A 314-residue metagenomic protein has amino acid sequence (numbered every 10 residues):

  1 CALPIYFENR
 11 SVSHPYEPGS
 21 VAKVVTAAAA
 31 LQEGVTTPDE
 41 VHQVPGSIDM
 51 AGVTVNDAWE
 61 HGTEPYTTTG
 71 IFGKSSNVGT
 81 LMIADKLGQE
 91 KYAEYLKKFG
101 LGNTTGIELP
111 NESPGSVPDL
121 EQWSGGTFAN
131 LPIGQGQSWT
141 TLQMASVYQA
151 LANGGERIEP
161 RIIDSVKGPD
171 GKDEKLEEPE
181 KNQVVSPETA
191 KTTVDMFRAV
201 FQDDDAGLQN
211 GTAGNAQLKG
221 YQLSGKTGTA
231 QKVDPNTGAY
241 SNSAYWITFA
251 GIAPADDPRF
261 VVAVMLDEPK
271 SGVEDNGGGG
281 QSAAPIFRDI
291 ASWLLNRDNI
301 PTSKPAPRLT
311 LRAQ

Functional and structural regions predicted by a protein language model:
A2-S20, V25-E268, G279, L309-Q314: Beta-lactam-recognizing serine transpeptidase/beta-lactamase-like catalytic domain environment
D173-E177, Q281-Q314: Short, gly/Ser/Thr-rich active-site loops of penicillin-recognizing serine hydrolases
E274-S282: Glycine- and acidic-residue-enriched helix-capping/strand-helix junction motifs
